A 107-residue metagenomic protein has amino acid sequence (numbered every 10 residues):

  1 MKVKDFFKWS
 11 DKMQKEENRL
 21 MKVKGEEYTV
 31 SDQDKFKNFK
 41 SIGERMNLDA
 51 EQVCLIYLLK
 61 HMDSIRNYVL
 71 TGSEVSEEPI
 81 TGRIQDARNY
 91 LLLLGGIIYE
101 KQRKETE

Functional and structural regions predicted by a protein language model:
M1-E107: Intrinsically disordered, low-complexity regulatory regions that flank transcription factor DNA-binding cores
